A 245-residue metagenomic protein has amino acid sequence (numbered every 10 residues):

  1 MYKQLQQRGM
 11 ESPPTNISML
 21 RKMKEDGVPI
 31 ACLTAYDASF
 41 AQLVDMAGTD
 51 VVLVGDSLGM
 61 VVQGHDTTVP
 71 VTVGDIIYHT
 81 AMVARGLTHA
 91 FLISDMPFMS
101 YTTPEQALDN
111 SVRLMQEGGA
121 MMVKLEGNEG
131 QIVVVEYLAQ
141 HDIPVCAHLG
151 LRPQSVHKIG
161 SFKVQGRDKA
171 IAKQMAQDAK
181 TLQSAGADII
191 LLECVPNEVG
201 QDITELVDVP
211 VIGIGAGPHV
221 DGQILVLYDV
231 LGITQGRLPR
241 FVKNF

Functional and structural regions predicted by a protein language model:
Y2-K243: Alpha/beta enzyme core
